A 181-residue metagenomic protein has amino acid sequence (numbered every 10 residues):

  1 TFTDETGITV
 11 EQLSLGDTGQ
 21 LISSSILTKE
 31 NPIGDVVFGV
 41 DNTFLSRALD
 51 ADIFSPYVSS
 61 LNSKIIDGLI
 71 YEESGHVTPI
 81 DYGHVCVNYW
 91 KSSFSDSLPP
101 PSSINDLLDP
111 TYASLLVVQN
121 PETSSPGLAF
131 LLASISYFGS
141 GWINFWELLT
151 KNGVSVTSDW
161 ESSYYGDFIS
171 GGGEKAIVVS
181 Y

Functional and structural regions predicted by a protein language model:
T1, D17-L21, V40-F44, I53 (+4 more regions): Stable alpha-helical elements in mature extracytoplasmic
T1-R47, G166: Early extracytoplasmic/lumenal segment of secretory-pathway proteins
I8, T28-V37, I53, Y112-S114 (+1 more regions): Alpha-to-beta junction loops
L15, G39, V118, V179-S180: Short beta-strand and adjacent tight-turn residues that come in two discontinuous sequence segments and form the edges
P32-V37, S55-S92, I104-N105, S114-P121: A structural signal for short loop-to-beta-strand junctions that line the ligand-binding cleft of periplasmic/secreted
N42-I53, E72-P99, G127-F138: Periplasmic solute-binding protein
N105-Y137: Short loop->beta-strand "edge-of-pocket" segments that line small-molecule binding or catalytic clefts across diverse
L132-Y181: Ligand-binding pocket segment of bilobal, Venus flytrap-like solute-binding proteins
